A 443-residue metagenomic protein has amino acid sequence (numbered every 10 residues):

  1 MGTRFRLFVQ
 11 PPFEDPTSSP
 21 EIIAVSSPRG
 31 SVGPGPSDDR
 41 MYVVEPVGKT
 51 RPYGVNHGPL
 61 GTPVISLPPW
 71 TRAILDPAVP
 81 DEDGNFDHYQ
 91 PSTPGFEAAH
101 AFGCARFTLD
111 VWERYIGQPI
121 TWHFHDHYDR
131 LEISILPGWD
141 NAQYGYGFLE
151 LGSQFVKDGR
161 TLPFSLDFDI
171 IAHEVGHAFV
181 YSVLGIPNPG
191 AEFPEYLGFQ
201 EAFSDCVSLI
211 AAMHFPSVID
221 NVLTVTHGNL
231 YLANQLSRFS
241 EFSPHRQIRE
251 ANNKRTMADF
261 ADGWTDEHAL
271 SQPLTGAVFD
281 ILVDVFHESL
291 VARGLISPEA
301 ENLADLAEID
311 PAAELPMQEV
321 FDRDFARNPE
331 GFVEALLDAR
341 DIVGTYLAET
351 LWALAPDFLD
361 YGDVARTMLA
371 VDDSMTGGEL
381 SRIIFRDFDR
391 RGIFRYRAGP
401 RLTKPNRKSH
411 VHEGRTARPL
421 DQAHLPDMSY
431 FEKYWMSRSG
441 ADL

Functional and structural regions predicted by a protein language model:
M1-R106, D110-R114, W122-D126, Y181 (+1 more regions): Acidic/polar low-complexity interaction segments
G95-A98, F102-F148, S153-I171, V180-L443: Zinc-dependent metallohydrolase catalytic domains
E174: Walker B catalytic acidic pair
